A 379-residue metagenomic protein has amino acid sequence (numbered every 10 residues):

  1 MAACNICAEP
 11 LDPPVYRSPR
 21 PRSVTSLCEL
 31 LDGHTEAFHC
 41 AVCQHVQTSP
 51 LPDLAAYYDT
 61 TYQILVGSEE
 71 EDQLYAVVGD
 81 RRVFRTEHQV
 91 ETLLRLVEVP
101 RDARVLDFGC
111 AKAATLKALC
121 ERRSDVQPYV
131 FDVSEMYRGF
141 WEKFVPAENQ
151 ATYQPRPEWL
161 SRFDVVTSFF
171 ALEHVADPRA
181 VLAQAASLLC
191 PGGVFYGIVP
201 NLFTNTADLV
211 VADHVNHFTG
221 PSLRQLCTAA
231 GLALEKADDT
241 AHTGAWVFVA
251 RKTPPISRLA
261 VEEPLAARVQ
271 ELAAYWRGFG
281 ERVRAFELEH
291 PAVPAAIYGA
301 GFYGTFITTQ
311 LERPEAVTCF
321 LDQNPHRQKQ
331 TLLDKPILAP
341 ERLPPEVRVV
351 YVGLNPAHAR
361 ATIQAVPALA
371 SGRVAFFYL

Functional and structural regions predicted by a protein language model:
M1-F169, L182, W246, P254-P291 (+2 more regions): Conserved N-terminal segment of class I S-adenosyl-L-methionine
P13-P19, L232-T243: Conserved S-adenosyl-L-methionine
P19-P21, Y196-C227: Short, glycine-/aromatic-enriched active-site segment of Class I SAM-dependent methyltransferases
D125-V126, G193, A370-V374: A short helix->loop->beta-strand "cap" motif at the edges of active sites that frequently abuts
F169-A176: Short catalytic micro-motifs in class I SAM-dependent methyltransferases
R179-V194: A short glycine-rich, Lys/Arg-flanked "PGG" loop and its adjoining helix->strand segment in the class I
A180-Q184, L226, A365: Short, conserved SAM-binding segment of the class I
V247-L379: Hydrophobic, well-ordered beta-alpha structural blocks that scaffold small-molecule cofactor pockets
